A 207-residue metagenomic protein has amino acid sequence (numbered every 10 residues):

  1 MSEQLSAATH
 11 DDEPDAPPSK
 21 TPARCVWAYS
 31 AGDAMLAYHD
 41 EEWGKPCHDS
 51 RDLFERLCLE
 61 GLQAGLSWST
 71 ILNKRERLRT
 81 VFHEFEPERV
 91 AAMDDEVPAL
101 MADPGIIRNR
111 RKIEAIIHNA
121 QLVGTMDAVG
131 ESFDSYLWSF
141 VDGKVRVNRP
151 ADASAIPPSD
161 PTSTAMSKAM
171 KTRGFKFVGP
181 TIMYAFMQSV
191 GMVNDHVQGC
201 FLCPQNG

Functional and structural regions predicted by a protein language model:
S2-G207: HhH-family (HhH-GPD) DNA N-glycosylase catalytic core used in base-excision repair
